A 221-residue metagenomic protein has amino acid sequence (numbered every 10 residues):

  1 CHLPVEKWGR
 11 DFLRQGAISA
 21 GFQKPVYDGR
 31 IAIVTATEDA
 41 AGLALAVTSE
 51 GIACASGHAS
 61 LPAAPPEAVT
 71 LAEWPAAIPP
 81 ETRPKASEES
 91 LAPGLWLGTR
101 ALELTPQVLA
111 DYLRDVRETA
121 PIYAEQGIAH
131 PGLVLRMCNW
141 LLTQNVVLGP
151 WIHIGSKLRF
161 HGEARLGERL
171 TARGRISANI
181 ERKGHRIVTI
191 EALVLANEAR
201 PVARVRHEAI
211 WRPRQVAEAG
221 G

Functional and structural regions predicted by a protein language model:
C1-Q15, P66-G155, R214-G221: Hot-dog-fold acyl-thioester-processing enzymes
H2-T35, L133-S177, R204: Hydrophobic beta-strand-centered segment that forms part of the acyl-chain substrate-binding groove
G21, S60, R100-L104, R159 (+1 more regions): Generic structural detector for well-ordered beta-strands
V26-S90, E163-G221: HotDog/MaoC-like acyl-thioester-processing domains
